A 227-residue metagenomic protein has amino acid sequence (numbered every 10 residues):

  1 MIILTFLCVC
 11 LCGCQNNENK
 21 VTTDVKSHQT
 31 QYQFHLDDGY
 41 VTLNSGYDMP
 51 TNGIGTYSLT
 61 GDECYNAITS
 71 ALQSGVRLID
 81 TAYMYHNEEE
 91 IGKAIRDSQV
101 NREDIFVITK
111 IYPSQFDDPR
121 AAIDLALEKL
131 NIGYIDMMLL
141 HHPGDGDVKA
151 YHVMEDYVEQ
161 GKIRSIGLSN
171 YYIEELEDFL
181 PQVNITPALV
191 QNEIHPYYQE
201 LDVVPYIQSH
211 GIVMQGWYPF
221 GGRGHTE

Functional and structural regions predicted by a protein language model:
V9-G13: C-terminal motif of bacterial Sec signal peptides marking the signal peptidase cleavage site
E18-I105, F220-R223: N-terminal binding-site loop/beta-alpha segment at the start of enzyme catalytic domains that lines or forms
I54, A71, I79, I91 (+8 more regions): Conserved, mostly hydrophobic/aromatic
Y57-D62, T81-E90, Y112-D118, P143-V148 (+2 more regions): Acidic-and-aromatic substrate-binding clefts and catalytic sites of carbohydrate-active enzymes
L59-L72, Q115-N131, K149, E174-D178 (+1 more regions): Short, acidic/polar
R102-Q115, D136-P143, N170-I173: A short, structured active-site edge motif that brings together acidic residues
R120-L140, D156-Q160: CE4/NodB-like, metal-dependent polysaccharide N-deacetylase domain that modifies extracellular/periplasmic N-acetylated
P143-E227: Beta/alpha (TIM)-barrel catalytic core signal, keyed to glycine-rich beta->alpha loops juxtaposed to Asp/Glu that bind
